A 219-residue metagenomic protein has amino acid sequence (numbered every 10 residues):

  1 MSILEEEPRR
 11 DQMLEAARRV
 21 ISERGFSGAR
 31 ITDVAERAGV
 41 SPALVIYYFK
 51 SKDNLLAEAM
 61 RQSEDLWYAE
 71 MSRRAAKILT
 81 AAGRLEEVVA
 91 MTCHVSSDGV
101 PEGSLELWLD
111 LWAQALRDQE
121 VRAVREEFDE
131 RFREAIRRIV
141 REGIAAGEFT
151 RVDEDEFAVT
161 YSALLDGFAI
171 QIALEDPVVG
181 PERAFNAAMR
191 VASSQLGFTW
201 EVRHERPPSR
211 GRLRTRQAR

Functional and structural regions predicted by a protein language model:
R10-D11, E15, E102, E106: Short alpha-helical elements of helix-turn-helix
Q12, A16-N54, E58: Helix-turn-helix
A16, V20, M91, I139 (+1 more regions): Amphipathic alpha-helical interface segments
E23-S27, K77-I78, A146: Short coil/turn segments at alpha/beta junctions that flank glycine-rich nucleotide-binding fingerprints
E58, S72-L105, F157-Y161, F185 (+1 more regions): Hydrophobic alpha-helical connector segments
R61-W67: Short, basic, alpha-helical segments at the C-terminal edge of helix-turn-helix-like DNA-binding modules
R84, G99-A123: Amphipathic alpha-helical segments used for helix-helix packing
R122-E126, E130, I144-A192, L196-R210: Hydrophobic/aromatic-rich alpha-helical bundle segments in the mid-to-C-terminal region
